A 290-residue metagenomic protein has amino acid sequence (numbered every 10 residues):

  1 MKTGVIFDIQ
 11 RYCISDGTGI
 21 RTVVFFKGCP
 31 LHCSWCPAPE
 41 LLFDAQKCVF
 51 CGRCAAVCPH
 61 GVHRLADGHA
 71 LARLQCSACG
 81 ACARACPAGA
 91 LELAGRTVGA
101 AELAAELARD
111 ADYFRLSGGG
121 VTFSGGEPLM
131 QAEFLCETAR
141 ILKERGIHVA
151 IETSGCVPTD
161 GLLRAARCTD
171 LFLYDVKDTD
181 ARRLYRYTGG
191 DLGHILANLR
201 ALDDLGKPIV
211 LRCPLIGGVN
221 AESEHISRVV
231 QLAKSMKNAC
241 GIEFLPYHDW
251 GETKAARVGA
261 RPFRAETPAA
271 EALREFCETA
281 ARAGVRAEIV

Functional and structural regions predicted by a protein language model:
M1-T18, L215-V290: Auxiliary Fe-S-binding modules of radical SAM enzymes
V5-F7, A66, E152-C156: Short gly/ser/thr-rich secondary-structure transition/capping motifs
I6-R53, H69-A78: N-terminal pre-triad scaffold of radical SAM enzymes
S34-D44, R53-L71, A81-T97: Iron-sulfur cluster-binding cysteine motifs and their immediate structural context in ferredoxin-like electron-transfer
L42, Y185-D191, V258-E266: Short glycine-enriched, charge-decorated loop/helix-capping segments at active-site entrances that position
Q75, R96-E102: FAD-binding FR-type
A101-A256: Conserved AdoMet/S-adenosylmethionine-binding subsite of the radical SAM
